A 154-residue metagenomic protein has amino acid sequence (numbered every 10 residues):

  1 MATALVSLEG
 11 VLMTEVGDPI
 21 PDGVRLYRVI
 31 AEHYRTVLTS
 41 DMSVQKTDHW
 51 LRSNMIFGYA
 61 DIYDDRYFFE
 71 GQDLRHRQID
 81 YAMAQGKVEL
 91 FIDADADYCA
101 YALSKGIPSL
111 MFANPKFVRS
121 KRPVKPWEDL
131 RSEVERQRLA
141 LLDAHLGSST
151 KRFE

Functional and structural regions predicted by a protein language model:
M1-D73, H145-E154: Alpha-helical substrate-recognition element adjacent to the catalytic core
V29, A82-M83, A102: Structural motif
H49, Y81, A100: Surface-exposed charge patches
S53-I56, S109-M111, E128-L130: Short, hinge-like loop/turn segments at secondary-structure boundaries
Q72-R77, W127-L130: Short coil-to-beta transitions that initiate beta-strands within beta-rich domains
R77-G86: Short, well-structured alpha-helical segments in soluble
G86-P126: Acidic, Mg2+-coordinating phosphoryl-transfer loop and its flanking beta/alpha structural elements, shared across
S120-E154: C-terminal accessory extensions appended to soluble enzyme cores
